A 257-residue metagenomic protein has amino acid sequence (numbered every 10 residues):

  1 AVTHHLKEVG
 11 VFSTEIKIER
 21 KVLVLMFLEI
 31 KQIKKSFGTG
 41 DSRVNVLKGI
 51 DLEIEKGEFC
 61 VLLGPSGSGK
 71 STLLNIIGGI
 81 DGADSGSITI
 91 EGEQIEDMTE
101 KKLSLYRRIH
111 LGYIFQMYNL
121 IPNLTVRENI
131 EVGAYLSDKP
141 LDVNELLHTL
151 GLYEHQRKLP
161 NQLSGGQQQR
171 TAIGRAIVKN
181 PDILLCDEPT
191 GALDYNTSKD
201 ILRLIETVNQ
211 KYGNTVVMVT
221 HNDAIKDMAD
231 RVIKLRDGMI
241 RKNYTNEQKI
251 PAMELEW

Functional and structural regions predicted by a protein language model:
H5-L6: Short hydrophobic targeting helices and cationic amphipathic motifs that mediate membrane/organellar targeting
I16-L25: Short, Lys/Arg-enriched N-terminal segments with co-localized hydrophobic residues within the first ~10-30 amino acids
F27-A229, K234: ABC family nucleotide-binding domain
R231, M239-W257: Conserved beta-strand-loop-alpha-helix hinge in the C-terminal portion of ABC ATPase nucleotide-binding domains
